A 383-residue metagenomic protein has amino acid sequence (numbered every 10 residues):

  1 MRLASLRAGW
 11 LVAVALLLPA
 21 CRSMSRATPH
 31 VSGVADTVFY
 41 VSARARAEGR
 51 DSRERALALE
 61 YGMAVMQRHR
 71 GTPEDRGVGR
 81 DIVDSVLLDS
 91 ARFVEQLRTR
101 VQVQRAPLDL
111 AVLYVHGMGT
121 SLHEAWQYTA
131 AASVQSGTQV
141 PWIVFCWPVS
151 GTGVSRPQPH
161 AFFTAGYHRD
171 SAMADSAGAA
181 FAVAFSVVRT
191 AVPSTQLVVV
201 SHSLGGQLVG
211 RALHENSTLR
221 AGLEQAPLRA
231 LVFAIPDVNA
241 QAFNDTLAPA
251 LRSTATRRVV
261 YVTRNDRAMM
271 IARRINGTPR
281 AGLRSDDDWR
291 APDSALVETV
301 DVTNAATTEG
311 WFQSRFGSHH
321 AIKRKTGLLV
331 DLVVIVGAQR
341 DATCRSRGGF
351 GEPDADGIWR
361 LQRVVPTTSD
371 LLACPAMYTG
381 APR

Functional and structural regions predicted by a protein language model:
R2-W10: Bacterial N-terminal signal peptides that target proteins for export
L11-A15: Hydrophobic alpha-helical targeting segments used for export or membrane insertion
P19-A20: C-terminal motif of bacterial Sec signal peptides marking the signal peptidase cleavage site
M24-L88, E95-A106, W126-A130, Q135-W142 (+3 more regions): Lipolytic serine-hydrolase domain surface
D109-L110: Alpha/beta-hydrolase fold active-site loops
L113-G117: The conserved beta1-alpha1 loop
T120-A125: Short substrate-entry loop that stabilizes the transition state in hydrolases
S201, G205, V209: Gly/Ala-rich beta-loop-alpha elbow adjacent to hydrolase catalytic centers
